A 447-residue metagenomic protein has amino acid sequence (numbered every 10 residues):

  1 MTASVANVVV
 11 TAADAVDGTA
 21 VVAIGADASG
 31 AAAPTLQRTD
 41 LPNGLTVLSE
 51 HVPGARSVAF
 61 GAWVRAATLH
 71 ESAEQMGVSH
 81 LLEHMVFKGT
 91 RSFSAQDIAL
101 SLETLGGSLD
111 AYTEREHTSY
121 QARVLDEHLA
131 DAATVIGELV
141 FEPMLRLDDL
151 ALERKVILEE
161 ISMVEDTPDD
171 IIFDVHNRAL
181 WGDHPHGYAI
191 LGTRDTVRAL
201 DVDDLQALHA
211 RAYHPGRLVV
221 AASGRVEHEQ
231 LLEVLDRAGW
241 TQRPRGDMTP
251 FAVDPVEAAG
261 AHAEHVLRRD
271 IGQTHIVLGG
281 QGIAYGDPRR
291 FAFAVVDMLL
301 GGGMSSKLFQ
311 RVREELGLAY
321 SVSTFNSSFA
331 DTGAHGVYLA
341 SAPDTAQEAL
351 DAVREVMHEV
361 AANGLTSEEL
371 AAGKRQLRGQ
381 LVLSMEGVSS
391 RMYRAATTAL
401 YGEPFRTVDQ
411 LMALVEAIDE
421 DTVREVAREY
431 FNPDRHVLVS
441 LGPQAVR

Functional and structural regions predicted by a protein language model:
M1-V22, P34, D40, H51 (+7 more regions): Charge-rich, well-structured scaffold segments of protease-associated domains
S29-A31: Short loop/turn motifs at secondary-structure junctions and domain boundaries
G44, H51-L102, P288-L300, L308-V312: Active/ligand-binding-proximal structured segments within catalytic/core domains that scaffold catalytic residues
H80, H84, H228, H275: Histidine-centered active-site/metal-ligand motif
A258-H262: Internal nucleotide-binding/catalytic subdomain
L278: A domain-level signal for the structural core that forms small-molecule/cofactor-binding pockets and catalytic centers
